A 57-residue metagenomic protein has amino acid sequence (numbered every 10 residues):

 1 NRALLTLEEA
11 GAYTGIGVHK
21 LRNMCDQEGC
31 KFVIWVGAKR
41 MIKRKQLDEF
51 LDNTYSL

Functional and structural regions predicted by a protein language model:
N1-A3: A detector for short, charged/polar N-terminal pre-domain segments
L7-E8: Residues within the helices of the helix-turn-helix
A12-M41, D48-E49, Y55: Major-groove DNA-recognition helix of helix-turn-helix-type DNA-binding domains
